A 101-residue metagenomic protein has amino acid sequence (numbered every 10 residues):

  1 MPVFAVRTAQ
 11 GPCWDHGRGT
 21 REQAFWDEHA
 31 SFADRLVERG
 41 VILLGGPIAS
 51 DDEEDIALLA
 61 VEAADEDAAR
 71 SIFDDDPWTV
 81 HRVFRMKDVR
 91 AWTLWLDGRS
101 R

Functional and structural regions predicted by a protein language model:
M1-R101: Conserved, structured core segments of small domains
